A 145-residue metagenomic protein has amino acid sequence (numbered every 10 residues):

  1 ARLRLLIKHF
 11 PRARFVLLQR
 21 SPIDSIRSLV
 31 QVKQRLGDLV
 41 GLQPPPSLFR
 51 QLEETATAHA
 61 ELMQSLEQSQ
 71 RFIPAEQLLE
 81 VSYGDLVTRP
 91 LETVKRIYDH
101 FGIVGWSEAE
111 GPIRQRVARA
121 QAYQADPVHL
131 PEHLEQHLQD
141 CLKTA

Functional and structural regions predicted by a protein language model:
A1, Q19-R20, Y83: Short His-Asn-centered micro-motif
A1-R4, P90: Short, well-ordered alpha-helical microsegments
L3-L5, Q68-S69: Generic recognition of flexible, low-complexity loop/linker segments
L6-Q31, I97: Conserved phosphate-donor/acceptor-positioning beta-strand/loop module used by diverse small-molecule
V30-A145: PAPS-dependent sulfotransferases, especially Golgi type II membrane carbohydrate sulfotransferases
